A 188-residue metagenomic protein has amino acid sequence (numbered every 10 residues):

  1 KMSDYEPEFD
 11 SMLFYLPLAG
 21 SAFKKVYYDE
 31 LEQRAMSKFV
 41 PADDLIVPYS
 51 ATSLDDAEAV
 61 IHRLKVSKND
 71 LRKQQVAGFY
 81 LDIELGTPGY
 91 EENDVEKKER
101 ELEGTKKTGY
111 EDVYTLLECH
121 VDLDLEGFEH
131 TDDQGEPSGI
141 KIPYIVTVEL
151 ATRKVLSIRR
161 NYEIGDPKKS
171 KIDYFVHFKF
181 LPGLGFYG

Functional and structural regions predicted by a protein language model:
K1-G188: Extended alpha-helical, oligomerization-prone segments that build pores/tubes and scaffolds
